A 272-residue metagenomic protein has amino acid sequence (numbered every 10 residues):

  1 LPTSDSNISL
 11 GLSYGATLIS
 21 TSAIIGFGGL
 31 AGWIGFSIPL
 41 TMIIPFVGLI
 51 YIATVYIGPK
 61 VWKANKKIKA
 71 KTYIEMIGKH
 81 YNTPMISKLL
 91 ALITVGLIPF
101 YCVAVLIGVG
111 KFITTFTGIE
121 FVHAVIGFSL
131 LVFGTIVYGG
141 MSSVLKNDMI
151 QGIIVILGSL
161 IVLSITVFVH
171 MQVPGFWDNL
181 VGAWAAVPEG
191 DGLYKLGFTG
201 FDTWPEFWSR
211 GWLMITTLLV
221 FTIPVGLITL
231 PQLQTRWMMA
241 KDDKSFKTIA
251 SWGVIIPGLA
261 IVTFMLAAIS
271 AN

Functional and structural regions predicted by a protein language model:
L1-I25, I136-G139: Membrane-interface "cap" regions at the ends of multi-pass membrane proteins
P2-D5, G26-W33, S37-I43, G78 (+1 more regions): Loop-to-helix junctions at membrane interfaces in multi-pass transport proteins
N7, P84, V122-H123, M141-S142 (+1 more regions): Residues that define the loop-to-transmembrane-helix transition and helix capping in multi-pass membrane transporters
T17-L18, F46-I50, T94-V95, S129-F133 (+3 more regions): Residue-level recognition of pore/gate-forming positions within transmembrane alpha-helices of multi-pass
L30-F36, I57-K63, G108-F116, L130-G152 (+1 more regions): Membrane-water interface regions at transmembrane-helix termini and the short interhelical loops of multi-pass membrane
T41-I136, L218-G226: Helix-loop-helix module between adjacent transmembrane segments
Y51-P59, V103-G110, G134-M141, L160-M171 (+2 more regions): Structural signature of transmembrane alpha-helix termini at the membrane-water interface
L89, G127, N147-I150, I249-W252: Hydrophobic core positions of alpha-helical segments in small-molecule transporters and transporter systems
